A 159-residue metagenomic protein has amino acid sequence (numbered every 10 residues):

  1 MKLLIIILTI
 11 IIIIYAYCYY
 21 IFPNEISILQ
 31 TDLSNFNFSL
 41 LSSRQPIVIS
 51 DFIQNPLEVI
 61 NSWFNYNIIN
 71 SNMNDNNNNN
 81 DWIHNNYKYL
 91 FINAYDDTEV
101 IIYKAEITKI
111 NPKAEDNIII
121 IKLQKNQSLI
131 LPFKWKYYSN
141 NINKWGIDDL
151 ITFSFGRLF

Functional and structural regions predicted by a protein language model:
M1-F159: N-terminal accessory scaffold of Fe(II)-dependent oxygenases
